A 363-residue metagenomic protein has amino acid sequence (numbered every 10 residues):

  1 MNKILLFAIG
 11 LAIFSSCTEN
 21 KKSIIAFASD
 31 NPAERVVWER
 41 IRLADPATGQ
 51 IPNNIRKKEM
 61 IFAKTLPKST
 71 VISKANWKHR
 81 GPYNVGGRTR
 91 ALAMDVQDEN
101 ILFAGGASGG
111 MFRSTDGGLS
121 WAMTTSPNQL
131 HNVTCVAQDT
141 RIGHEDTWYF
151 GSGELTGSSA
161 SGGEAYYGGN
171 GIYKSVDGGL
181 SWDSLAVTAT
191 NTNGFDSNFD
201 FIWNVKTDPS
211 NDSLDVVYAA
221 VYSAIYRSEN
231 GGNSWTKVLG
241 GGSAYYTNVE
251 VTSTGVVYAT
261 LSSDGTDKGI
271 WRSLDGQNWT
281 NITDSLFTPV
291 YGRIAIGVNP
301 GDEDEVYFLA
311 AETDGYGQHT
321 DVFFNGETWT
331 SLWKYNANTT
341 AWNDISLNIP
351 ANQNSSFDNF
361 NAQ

Functional and structural regions predicted by a protein language model:
I4-I13: Sec-dependent N-terminal signal peptides
C17-Q363: Extracellular glycan-interacting surfaces
